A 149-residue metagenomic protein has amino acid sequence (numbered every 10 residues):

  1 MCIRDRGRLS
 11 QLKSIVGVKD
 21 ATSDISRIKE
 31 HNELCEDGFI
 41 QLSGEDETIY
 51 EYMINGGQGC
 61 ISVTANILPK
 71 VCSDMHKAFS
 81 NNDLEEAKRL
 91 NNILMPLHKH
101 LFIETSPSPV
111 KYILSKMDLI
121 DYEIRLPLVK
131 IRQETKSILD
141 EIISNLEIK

Functional and structural regions predicted by a protein language model:
M1-I3: Short, small-residue-biased leader/transition segments that mark boundaries at the very start of proteins
D5, R27-E30, E47-T48: Short acidic active-site motifs
G7-Q11, M53: Acidic (Asp/Glu)-rich catalytic clusters
L12-K13, E36, E104: Acidic-histidine catalytic/liganding microenvironments
K13-S23, F39-L42: Catalytic beta/alpha-barrel core
T22-L34: Active-site-adjacent beta->alpha loops and helix N-cap segments on the catalytic face of soluble alpha/beta enzymes
C35-G38, N55-G56: Short, structured coil segments at secondary-structure junctions
E47-K149: Structured C-terminal cap/extension of enzyme domains
